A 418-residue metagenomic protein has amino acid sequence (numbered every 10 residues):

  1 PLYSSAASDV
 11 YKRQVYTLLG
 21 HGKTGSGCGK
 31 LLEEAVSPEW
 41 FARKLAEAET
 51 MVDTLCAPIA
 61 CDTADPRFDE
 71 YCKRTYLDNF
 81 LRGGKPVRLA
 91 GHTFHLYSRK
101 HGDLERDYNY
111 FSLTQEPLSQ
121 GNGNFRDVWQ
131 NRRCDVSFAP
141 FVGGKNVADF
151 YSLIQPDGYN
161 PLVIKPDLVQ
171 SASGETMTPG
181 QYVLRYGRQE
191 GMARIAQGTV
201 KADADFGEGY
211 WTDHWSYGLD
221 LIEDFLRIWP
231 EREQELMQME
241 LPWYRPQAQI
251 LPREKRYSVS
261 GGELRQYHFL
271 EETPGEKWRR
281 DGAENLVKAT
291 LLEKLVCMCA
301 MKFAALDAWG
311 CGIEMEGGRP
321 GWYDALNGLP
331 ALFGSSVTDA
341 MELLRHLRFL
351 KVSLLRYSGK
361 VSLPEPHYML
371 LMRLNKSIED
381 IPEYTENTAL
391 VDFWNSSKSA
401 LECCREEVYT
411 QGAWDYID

Functional and structural regions predicted by a protein language model:
P1-A7, Y11: Single conserved hydrophobic/aromatic residue that forms the stacking wall/gate of nucleotide- or nucleobase-binding
K12-R106, S112-E116: Acidic/polar, glycine-enriched structural segments that form the non-catalytic walls/loops of the carbohydrate-binding
G27, D53-P58, D62, Y110-S119 (+6 more regions): Glycine- and acidic
A42, A48, N124, V128 (+6 more regions): Aromatic-rich carbohydrate-recognition surfaces in CAZymes
L96-H101, N109-S119, K201-D205, W309-G334 (+3 more regions): Active-site-adjacent structural elements in folded domains
R106-N109, K294-A305, E316, S399: Long, contiguous alpha-helical bundle segments
P156, W243-Q247, G318-W322, L326 (+2 more regions): Catalytic-domain carbohydrate-binding cleft regions of carbohydrate-active enzymes
V361-D418: Long, K/E/R/D-enriched contiguous segments that form extended
